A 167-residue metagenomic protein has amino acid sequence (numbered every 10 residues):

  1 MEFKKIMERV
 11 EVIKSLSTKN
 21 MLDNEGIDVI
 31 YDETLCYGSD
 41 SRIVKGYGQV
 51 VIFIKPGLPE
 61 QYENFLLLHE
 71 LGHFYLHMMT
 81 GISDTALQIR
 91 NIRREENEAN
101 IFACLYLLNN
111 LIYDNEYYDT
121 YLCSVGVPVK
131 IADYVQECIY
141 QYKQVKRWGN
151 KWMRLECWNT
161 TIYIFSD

Functional and structural regions predicted by a protein language model:
M1-D167: Active-site hotspot residues in diverse enzymes, especially metal/ion-binding acidic/histidine motifs
